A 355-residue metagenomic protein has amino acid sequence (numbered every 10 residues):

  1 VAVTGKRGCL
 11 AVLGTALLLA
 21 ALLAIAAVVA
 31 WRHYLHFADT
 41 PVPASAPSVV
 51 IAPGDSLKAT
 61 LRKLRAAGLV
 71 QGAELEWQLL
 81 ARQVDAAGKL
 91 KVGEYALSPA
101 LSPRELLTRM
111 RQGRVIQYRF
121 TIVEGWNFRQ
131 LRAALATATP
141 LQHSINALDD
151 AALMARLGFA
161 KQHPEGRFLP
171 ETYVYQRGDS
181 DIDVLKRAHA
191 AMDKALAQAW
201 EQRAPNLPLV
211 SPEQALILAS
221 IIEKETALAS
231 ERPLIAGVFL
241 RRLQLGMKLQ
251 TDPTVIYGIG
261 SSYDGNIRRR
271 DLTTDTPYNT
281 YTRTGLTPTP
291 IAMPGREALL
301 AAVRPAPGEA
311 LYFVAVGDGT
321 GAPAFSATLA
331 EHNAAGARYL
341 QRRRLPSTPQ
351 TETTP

Functional and structural regions predicted by a protein language model:
A2-G5, A11, A24, I51 (+5 more regions): Generic detector of intrinsically disordered, low-complexity, polar/charged segments
A2-S45: N-terminal type II signal-anchor transmembrane helix that functions as the membrane-insertion/stop-transfer segment
V3, G14, A59, Q350-T353: Intrinsically disordered/low-complexity terminal segments and short unstructured peptides
G8-V12, G54-A59, L79-Q83, V92-E94 (+3 more regions): A broad, low-specificity signal for short, low-complexity segments enriched in glycine/proline and polar/charged
A11-G14, L18-L19, R62, A330 (+1 more regions): Compositionally biased amphipathic helical and low-complexity segments enriched in hydrophobic
T15-L19, A86-K89, W126-R129, A236 (+2 more regions): Short low-complexity stretches enriched in small and charged residues
W31-A199: Signal peptide-directed extracytoplasmic domains
S56, A133-Q142, M154-P355: Bacterial extracytoplasmic/cell-wall-associated proteins, especially those involved in peptidoglycan
